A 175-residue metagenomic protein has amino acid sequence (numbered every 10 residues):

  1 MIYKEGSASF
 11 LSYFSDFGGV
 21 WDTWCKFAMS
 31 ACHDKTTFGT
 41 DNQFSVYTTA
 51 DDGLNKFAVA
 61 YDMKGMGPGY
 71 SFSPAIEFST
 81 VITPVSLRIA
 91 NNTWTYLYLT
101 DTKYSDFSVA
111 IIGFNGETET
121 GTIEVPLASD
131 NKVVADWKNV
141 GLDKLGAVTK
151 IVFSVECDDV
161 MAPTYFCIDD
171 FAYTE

Functional and structural regions predicted by a protein language model:
M1-Y70, S79: N-terminal targeting leaders for non-cytosolic proteins
F17-V20, A90, V133: Acidic, low-complexity intrinsically disordered regions
W21-W24, W94, W137: A residue-identity detector for tryptophan
Y47-G53, Y104, L142-V148: Short, surface-exposed loop and linker segments with low hydrophobicity and enrichment for Pro/Ser/Thr
F72-T83, N115, G141-G146: Extracellular and analogous surface-interaction loops
E77, D101-K103, M161: Generic marker of residues within folded, mature protein domains
V81, S86-D130: Extracellular ligand-binding interfaces
V109-E175: Terminal, low-complexity interaction segments
